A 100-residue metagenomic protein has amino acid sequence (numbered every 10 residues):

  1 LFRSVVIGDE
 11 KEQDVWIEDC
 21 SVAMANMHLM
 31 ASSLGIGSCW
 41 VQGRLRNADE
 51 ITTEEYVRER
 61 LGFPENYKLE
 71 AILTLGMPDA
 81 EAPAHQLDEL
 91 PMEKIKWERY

Functional and structural regions predicted by a protein language model:
F2-Y100: Acidic, surface-exposed loops and disordered segments
